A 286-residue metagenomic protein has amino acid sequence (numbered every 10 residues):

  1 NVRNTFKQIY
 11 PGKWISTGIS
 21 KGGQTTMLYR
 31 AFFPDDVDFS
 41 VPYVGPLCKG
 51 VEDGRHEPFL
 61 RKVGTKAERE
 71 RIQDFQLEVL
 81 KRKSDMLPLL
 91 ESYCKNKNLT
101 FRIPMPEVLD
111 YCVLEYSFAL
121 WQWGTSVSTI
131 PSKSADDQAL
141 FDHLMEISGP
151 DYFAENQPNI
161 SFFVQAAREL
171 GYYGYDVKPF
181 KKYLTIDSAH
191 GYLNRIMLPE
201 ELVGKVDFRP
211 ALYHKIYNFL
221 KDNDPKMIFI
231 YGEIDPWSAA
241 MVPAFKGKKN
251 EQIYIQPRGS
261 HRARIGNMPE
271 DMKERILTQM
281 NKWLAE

Functional and structural regions predicted by a protein language model:
N1-Q8: Alpha/beta-hydrolase active-site loop
Y10-S20: Alpha/beta-hydrolase fold nucleophile elbow
G18-L28: Glycine-rich nucleophile elbow surrounding the catalytic serine of serine-hydrolase chemistry
D36-Y93: A catalytic-pocket lid/entrance helix-loop region that shapes and gates access to the active site across common
S92-F208: Alpha/beta-hydrolase fold active-site neighborhood
V177-K178, P236-M241: Conserved alpha/beta-hydrolase "acid-adjacent" motif
N223, F229-Y231: Short beta-strand/loop motif that positions the catalytic acidic residue of the alpha/beta-hydrolase fold
Q256-E286: Catalytic active-site module of serine/aspartate enzymes centered on a nucleophile-bearing elbow/loop
